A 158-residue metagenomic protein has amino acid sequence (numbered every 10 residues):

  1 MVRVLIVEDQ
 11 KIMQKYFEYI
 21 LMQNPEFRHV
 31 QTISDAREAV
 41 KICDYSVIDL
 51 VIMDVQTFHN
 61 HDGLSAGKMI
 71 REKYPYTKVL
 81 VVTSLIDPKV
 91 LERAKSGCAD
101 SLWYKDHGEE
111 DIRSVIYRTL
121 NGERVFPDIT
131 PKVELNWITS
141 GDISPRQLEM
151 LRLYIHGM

Functional and structural regions predicted by a protein language model:
M1-K132: N-terminal regulatory/sensing modules of transcriptional regulators
E134-M158: Helix-turn-helix DNA-binding segment
